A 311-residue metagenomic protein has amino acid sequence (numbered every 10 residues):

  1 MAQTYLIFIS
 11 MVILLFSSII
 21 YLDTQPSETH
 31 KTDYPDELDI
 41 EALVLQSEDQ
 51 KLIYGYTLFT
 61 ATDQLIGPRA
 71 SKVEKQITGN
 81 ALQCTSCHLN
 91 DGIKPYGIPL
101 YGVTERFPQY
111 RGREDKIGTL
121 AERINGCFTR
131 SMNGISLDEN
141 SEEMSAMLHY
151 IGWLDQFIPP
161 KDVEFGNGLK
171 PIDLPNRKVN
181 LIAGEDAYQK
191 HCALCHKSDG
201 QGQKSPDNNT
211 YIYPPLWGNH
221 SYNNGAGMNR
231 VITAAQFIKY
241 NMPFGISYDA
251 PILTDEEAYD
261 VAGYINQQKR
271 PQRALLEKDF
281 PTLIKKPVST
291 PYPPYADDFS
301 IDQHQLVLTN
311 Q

Functional and structural regions predicted by a protein language model:
M1-I66, Q109-L181, Y295-D302, L306-Q311: Post-cleavage N-terminal segment of exported redox proteins
S47-D91, N176-Y213: Sequence/structural segment immediately N-terminal to covalent heme-attachment motifs in c-type and related
D49-I66, S86, I93-L137, M147 (+1 more regions): Extracytoplasmic electron-transfer domains, predominantly the class I c-type cytochrome c fold
L65-E74, I135-N140, P160-E164, D249-I252 (+1 more regions): Surface-exposed patches in mature extracellular/periplasmic domains of secreted proteins
A70, K94-L100, P159-V163, K204-N208 (+2 more regions): Short, solvent-exposed loop/turn and secondary-structure capping segments
S71-K75, G102-R106, E164-I172, I212 (+1 more regions): Short linear capping/connector segments at secondary-structure termini
S71-L82, L174-K178, L216, N224-G225 (+3 more regions): Flexible gly/pro/ser-rich segments immediately N-terminal to CXXCH heme-c attachment motifs in exported/periplasmic
K269-L276, F280-Q311: A cross-kingdom marker for long, charged
